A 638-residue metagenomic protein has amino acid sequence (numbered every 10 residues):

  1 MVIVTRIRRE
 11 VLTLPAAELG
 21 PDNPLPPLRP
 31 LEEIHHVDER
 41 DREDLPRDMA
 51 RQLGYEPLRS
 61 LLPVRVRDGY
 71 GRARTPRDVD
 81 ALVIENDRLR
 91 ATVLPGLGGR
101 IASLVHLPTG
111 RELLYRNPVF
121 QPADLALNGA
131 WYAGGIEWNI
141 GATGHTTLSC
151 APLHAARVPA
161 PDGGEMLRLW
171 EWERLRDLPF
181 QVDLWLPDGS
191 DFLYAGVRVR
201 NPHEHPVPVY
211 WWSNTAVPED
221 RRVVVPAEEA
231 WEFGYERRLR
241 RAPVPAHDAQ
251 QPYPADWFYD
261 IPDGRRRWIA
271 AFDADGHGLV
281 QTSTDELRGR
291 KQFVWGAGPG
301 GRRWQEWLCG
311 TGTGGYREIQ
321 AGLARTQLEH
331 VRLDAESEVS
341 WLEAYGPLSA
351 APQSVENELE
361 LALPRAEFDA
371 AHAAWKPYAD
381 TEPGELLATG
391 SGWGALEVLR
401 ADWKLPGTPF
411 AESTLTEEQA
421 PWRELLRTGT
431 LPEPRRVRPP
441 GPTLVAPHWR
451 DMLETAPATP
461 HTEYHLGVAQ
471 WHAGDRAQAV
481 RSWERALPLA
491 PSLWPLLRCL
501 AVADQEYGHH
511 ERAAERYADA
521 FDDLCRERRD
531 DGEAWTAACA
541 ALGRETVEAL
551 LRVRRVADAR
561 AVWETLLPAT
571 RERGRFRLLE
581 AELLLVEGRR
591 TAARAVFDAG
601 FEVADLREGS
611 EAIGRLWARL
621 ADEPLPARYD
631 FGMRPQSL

Functional and structural regions predicted by a protein language model:
M1, E43-E85, I136-S190, D220-R222 (+1 more regions): Extended, loop-rich substrate-binding clefts of extracytoplasmic carbohydrate-active enzymes
V2-G54, A81-A151: Acidic-aromatic substrate-binding/catalytic surfaces of carbohydrate-active enzymes
V2-L45, L82, D191, H205-V331 (+1 more regions): A contiguous, surface-exposed recognition patch within enzymatic or periplasmic domains that forms
D80, E85, A91-T109, L169-R221 (+2 more regions): Acidic, contiguous internal or C-terminal segments within carbohydrate-active enzymes that form a structured patch used
H461, P495, A534-A541, R575: Start-of-helix register in tetratricopeptide repeats
